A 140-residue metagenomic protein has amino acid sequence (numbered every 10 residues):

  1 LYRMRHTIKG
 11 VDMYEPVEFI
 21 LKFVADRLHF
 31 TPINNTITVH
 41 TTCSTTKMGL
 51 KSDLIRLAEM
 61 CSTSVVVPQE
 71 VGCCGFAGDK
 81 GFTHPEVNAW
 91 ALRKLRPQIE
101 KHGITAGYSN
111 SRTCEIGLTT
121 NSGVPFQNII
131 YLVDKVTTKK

Functional and structural regions predicted by a protein language model:
L1-K140: Iron-sulfur cluster-binding electron-transfer modules in prokaryotic oxidoreductases
